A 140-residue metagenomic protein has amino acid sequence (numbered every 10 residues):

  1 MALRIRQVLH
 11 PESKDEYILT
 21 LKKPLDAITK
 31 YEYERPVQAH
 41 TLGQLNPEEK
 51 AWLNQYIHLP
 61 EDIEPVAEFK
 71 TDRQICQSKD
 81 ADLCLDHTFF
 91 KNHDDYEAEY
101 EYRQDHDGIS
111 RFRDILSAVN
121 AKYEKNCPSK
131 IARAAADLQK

Functional and structural regions predicted by a protein language model:
M1-S78, A118: Charged surface patches that recognize polyanionic ligands
E12, I28, D94, D107-I109: Intrinsically disordered, low-complexity acidic/polar segments
V37-H40, Y100-Q104: Short alpha-helix boundary/capping segments
I75-N92, E101, R111: Extended serine/threonine-enriched, polar tracts that run as long, contiguous segments within proteins
R103-Q104, G108-K140: Acidic/polar low-complexity flexible segments
